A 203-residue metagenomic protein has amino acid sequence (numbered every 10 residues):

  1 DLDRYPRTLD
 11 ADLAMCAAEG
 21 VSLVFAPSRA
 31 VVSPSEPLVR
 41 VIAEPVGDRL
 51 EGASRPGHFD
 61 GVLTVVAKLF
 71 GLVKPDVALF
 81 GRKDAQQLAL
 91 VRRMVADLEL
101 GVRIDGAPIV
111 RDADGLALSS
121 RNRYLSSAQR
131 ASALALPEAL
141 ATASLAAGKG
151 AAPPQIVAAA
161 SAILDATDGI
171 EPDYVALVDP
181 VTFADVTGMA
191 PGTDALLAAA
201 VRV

Functional and structural regions predicted by a protein language model:
D1-P172, A176-P191: Nucleotidyltransferase catalytic core that binds NTPs
A199-V203: Short beta-strand elements
